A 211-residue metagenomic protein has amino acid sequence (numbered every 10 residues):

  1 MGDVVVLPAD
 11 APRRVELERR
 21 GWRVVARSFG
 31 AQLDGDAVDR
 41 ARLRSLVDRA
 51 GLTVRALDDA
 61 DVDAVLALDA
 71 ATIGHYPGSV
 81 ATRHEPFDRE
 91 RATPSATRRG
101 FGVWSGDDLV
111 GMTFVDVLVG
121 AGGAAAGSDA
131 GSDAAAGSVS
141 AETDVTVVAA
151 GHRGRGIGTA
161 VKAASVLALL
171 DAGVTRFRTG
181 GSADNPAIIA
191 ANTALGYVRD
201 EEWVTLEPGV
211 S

Functional and structural regions predicted by a protein language model:
M1-L7, L169-G181: Conserved GNAT acetyl-CoA-binding A-motif
M1-T53, L206-P208: Acyl-donor-binding surface of acyltransferase catalytic domains
V5, G123, G127, S138-A150: Conserved acetyl-CoA binding element of GNAT-fold acetyltransferases
V6-D10, D144, L167: Intrinsically disordered, low-complexity regions in plant nuclear regulators
V25-R27, G111, E201: A structural microfeature
D48-G123, A135-A141: Flexible, substrate/cofactor-facing loop regions flanked by secondary structure within enzyme catalytic domains
V148, G154-L167, P186, A190 (+1 more regions): Conserved acetyl-CoA-binding loop-helix of GNAT-fold acetyltransferases
A191-T205, G209-V210: Acidic, carboxylate-rich catalytic segments that either coordinate divalent cations
